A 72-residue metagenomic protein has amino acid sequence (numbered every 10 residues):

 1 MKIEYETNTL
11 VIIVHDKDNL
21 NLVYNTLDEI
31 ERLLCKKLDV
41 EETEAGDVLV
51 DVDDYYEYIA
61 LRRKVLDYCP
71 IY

Functional and structural regions predicted by a protein language model:
M1-L33: N-terminal acidic leader/helix
K36-I71: Short, charge-rich amphipathic interface segments used for partner binding and complex assembly
